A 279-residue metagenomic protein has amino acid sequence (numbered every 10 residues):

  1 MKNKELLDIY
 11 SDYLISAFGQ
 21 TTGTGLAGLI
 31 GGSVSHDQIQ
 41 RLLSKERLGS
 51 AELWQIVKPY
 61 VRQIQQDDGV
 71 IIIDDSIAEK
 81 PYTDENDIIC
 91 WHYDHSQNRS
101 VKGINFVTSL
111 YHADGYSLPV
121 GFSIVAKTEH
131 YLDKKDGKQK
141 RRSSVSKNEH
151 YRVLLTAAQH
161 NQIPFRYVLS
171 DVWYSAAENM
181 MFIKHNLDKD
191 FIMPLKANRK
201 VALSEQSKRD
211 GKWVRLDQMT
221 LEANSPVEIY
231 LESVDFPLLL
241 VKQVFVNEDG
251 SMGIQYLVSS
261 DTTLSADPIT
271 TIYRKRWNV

Functional and structural regions predicted by a protein language model:
M1-E52: Gly/serine-rich nucleotide phosphate-binding loop at the start of the catalytic core of nucleotide/ADP-ribose-handling
K2-N3, D12, A17, D84 (+1 more regions): Single, function-defining residue in the core of a domain
L7-D12, A27, Q40, A51-K58 (+5 more regions): Generic detector of well-ordered alpha-helical segments enriched in charged/polar residues, highlighting helical
Y13, L43-G121, V125-A126: Active-site-proximal, Lys/Arg-enriched surface segment that forms a nucleic-acid-binding/basic interface patch
I30-G31, Q65, L187: A broad structural signal for alpha-helix termini and local helix breaks/kinks
V34-S35, S117, F191: Secondary-structure boundary/capping signal
